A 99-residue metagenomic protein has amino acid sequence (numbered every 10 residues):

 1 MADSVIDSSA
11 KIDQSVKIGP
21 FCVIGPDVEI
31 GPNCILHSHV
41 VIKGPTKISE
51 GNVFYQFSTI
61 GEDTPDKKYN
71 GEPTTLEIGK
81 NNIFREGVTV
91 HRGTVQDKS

Functional and structural regions predicted by a protein language model:
S4, A10, V16-I18, C22 (+10 more regions): A structural motif detector for beta-strand N-caps
S9-K11, V53, K67-N70, H91-V95: Active-site beta->alpha loop and helix N-cap motifs at the rims of alpha/beta catalytic domains
T59-T74, T94-S99: Acidic/polar low-complexity surface segments
